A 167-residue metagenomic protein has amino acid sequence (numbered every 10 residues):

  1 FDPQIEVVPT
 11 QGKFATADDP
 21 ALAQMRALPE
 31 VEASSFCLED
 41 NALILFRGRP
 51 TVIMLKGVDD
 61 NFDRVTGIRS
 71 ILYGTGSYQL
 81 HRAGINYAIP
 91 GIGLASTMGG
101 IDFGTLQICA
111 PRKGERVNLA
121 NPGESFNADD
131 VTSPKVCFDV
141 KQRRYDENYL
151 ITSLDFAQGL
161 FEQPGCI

Functional and structural regions predicted by a protein language model:
F1, P164-I167: Short, intrinsically disordered, charge-balanced linker/junction segments flanking boundaries in proteins
F1-A21: Membrane-interface junction motifs in transport/secretion proteins
A23-G165: A structural signal for hydrophobic secondary-structure junctions, strongest on transmembrane helix-loop-helix units
